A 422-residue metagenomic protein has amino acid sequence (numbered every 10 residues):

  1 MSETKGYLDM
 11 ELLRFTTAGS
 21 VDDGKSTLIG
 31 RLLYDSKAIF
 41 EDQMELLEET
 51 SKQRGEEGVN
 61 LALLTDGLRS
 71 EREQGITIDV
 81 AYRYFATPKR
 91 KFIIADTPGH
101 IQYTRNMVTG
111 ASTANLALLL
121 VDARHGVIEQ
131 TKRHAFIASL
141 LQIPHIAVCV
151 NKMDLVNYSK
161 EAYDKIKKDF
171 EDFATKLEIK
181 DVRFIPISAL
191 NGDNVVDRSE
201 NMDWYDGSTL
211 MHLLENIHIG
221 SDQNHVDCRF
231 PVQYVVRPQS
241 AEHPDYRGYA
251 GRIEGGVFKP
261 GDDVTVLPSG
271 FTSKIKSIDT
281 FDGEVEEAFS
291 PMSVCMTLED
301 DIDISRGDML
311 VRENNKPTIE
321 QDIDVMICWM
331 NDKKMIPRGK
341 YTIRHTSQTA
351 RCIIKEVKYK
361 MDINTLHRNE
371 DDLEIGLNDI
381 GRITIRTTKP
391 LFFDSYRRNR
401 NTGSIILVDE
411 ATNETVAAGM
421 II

Functional and structural regions predicted by a protein language model:
M1-E3, D9-Y34, T50-Q53, L120 (+6 more regions): Helix-rich terminal scaffold detector
T4-D9, A18-S20, R69-T77, R83-A86 (+13 more regions): Replace "in large, NTP-powered and nucleic-acid-processing enzymes" with "in large, NTP-powered factors and other
T4-Q102, A114: P-loop NTPase switch module centered on the Walker A-proximal segment
L12, R90-F92, T97-Y103, A111-A135 (+1 more regions): Conserved Switch II/interswitch segment of TRAFAC-class P-loop GTPases
R14-A18, L155-Y158, A162, D172 (+1 more regions): C-terminal effector modules of nucleic-acid-centric enzymes and ribosome-associated factors
D22, L28, L47, G75 (+13 more regions): Residue-level signature of catalytic and energy-coupling elements of molecular machines, predominantly ATP/GTP-dependent
D23, Y34-D35, H100-I101, R124-I128 (+5 more regions): Conserved nucleotide-binding/hydrolysis micro-motifs of P-loop NTPases
D164, E171-K333: Conserved catalytic-core segments of large NTP-driven translation/proteostasis enzymes
